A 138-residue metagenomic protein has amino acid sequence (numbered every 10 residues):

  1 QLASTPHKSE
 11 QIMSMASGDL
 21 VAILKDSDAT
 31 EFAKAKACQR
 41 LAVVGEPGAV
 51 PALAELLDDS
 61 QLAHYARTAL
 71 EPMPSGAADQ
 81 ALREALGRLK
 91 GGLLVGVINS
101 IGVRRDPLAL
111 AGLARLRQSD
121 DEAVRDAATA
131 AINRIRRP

Functional and structural regions predicted by a protein language model:
Q1-M13, A22-K25, E31-E46, P51 (+5 more regions): Structural detector for internal amphipathic alpha-helices that build alpha-solenoid repeat scaffolds
A16: Short, polar/acidic, helix-capping and beta-turn segments at strand->helix junctions that line the mouths
